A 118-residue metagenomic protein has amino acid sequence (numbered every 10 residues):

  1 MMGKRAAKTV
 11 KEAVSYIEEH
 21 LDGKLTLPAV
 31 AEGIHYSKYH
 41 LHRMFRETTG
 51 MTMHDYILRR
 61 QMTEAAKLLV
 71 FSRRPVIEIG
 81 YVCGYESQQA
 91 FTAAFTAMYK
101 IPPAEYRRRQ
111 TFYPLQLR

Functional and structural regions predicted by a protein language model:
M1, K24-R60, G80-P102: Basic/polar phosphate-binding segments, predominantly the helix-turn-helix DNA-binding elements of transcriptional
M1-R5, S15, A93-R118: …primarily DNA-binding HTH/wHTH and HhH modules…
K11-P28, E47-V82, R109-R118: Terminal helix-turn-helix DNA-binding modules in bacterial transcription factors
